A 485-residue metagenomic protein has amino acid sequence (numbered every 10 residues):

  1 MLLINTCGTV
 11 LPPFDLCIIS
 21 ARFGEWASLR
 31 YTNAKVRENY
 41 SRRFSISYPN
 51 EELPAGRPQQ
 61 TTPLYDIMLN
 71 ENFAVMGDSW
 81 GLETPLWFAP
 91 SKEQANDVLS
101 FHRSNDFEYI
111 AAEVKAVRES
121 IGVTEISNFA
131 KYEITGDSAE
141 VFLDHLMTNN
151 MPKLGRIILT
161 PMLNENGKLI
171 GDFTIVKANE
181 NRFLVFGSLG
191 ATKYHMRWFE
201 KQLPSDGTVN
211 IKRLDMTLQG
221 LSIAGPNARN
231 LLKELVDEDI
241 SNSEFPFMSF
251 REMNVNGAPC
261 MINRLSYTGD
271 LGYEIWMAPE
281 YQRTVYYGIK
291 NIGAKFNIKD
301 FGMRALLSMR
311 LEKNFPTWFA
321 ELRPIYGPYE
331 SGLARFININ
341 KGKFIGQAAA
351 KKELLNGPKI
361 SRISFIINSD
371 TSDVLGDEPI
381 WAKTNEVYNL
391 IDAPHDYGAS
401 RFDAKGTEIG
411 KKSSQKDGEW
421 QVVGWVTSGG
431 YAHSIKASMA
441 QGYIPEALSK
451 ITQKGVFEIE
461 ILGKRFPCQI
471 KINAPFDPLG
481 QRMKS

Functional and structural regions predicted by a protein language model:
L2-S485: Glycine/proline-enriched, intrinsically flexible loops and inter-domain linkers
